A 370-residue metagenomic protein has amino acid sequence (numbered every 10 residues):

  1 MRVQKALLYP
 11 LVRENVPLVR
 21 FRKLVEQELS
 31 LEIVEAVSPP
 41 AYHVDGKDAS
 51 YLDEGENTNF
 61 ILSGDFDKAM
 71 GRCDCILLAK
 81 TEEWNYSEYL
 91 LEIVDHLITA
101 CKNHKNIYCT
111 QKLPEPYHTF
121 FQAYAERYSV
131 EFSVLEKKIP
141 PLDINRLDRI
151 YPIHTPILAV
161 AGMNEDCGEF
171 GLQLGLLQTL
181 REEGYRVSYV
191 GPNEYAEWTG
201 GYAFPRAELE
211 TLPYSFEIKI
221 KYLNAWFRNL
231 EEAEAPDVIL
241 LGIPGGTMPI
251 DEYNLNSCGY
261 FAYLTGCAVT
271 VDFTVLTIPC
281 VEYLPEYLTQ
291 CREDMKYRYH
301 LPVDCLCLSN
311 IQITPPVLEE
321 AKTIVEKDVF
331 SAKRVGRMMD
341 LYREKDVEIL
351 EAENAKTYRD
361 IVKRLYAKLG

Functional and structural regions predicted by a protein language model:
M1-V134, C307-V329, D340-E351, A367-G370: Long, basic/Gly/Ser/Thr-rich N-terminal segments that mediate initial subcellular attachment or targeting
V3, C73, Y185, E234-I239 (+2 more regions): Short, high-confidence coil segments that cap the C-terminus of an alpha-helix and link into the following beta-strand
V25, L62-M70, Y222-E234, A262-L264: Short amphipathic alpha-helices and their capping/turn segments at secondary-structure boundaries
Y108-K112, V160-C167, P213-Y214: Flexible, glycine/proline-enriched loop segments at strand-loop-helix junctions that form or flank small-ligand binding
C109-R127, Y222-A225, I243-R343: Conserved catalytic-core segment of NTP-binding enzymes
D143-V190, L288: Walker A (P-loop) phosphate-binding motif
I157, G175-E217, R292-Y297: N-terminal phosphate/diphosphate-binding loop that engages ATP/GTP or pyrophosphate donors across diverse enzyme folds
T199-M248: Conserved nucleotide-sensing/catalytic segment adjacent to the nucleotide-binding pocket in NTP-handling enzymes
